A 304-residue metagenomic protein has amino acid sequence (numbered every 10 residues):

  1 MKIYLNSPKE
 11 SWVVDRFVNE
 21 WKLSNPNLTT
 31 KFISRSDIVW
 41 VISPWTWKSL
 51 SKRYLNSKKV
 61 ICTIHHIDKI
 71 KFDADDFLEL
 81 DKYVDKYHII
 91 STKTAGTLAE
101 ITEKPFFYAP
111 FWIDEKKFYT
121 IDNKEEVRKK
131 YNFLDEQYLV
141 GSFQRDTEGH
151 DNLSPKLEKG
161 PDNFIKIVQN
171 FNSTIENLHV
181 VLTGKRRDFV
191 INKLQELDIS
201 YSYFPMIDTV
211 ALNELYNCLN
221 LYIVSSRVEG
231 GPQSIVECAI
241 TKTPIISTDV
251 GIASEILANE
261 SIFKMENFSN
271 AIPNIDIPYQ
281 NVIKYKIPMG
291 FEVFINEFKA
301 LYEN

Functional and structural regions predicted by a protein language model:
I70-A74, G96-E100, I113-K130, E136: Acidic anion/phosphate-binding donor-loop and adjacent secondary structure in glycosyltransferase catalytic cores
D85-T97, E103-I121, F143: Donor nucleotide-sugar binding/catalytic pocket of nucleotide-sugar-dependent glycosyltransferases
K124, K129, D135-F189: Conserved catalytic-core segment of nucleotide-activated headgroup transferases in glycan assembly
G184, F189-I207: Nucleotide-activated donor-binding/catalytic signature segment of Leloir-type glycosyltransferases, i.e., the conserved
E214-L219: Short alpha-helical donor nucleotide-sugar binding micro-motif in glycosyltransferases
R227: Aromatic "clamp/platform" in nucleotide-sugar-dependent glycosyltransferases that forms part of the donor/acceptor
P244-S247: Short hydrophobic beta-strand element within catalytic cores of glycosyltransferases and related nucleotide-activated
P273-N304: A charged, aromatic-enriched C-terminal amphipathic alpha-helix characteristic of glycosyltransferases across folds
